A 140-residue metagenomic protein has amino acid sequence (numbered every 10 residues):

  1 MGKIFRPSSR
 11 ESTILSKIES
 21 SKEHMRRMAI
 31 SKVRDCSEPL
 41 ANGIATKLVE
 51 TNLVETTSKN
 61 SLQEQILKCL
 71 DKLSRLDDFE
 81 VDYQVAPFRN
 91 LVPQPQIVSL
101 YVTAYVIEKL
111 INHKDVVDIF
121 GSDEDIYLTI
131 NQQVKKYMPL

Functional and structural regions predicted by a protein language model:
G2-L140: Internal, charge-rich low-complexity segments
